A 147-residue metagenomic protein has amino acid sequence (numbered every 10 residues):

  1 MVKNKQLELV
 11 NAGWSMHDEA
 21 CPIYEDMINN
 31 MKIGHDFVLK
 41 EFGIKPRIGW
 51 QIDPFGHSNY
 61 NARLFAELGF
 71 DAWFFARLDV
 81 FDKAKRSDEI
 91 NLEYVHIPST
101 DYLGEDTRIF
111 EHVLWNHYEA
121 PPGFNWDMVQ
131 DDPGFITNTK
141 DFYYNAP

Functional and structural regions predicted by a protein language model:
M1-P147: Catalytic-domain carbohydrate-binding cleft regions of carbohydrate-active enzymes
